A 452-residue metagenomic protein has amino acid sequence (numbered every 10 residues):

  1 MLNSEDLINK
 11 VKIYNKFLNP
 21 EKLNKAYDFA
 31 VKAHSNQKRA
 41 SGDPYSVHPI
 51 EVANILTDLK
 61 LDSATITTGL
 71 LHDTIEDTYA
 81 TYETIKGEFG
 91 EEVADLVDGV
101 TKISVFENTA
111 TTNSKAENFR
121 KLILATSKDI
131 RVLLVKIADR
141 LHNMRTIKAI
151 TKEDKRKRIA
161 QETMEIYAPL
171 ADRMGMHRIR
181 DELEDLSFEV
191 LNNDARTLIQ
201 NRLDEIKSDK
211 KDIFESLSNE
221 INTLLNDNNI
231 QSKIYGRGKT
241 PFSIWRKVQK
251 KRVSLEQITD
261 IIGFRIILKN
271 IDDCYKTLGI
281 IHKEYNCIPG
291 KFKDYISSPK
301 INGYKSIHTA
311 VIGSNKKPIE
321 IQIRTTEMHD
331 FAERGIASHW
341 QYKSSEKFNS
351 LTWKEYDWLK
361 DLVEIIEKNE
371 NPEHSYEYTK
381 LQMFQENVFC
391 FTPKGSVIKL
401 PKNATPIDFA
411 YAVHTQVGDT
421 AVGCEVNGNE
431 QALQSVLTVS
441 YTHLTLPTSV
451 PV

Functional and structural regions predicted by a protein language model:
M1-Q257, I261-G263, L268-I319, R324-L381 (+2 more regions): Active-site helical microenvironments for divalent-metal-assisted chemistry
K394, D419-N429: Short, structured beta-strand/loop micro-motifs enriched in basic residues and often containing a Trp
S396-A404: Short, contiguous acidic and Ser/Thr-rich linear segments
K402, E425-V439: Conserved nucleotide-binding/hydrolysis modules and their immediate coupling elements across P-loop/ASCE NTPase motors
T405-H414: Short amphipathic, charge-patterned alpha-helical segments
T442-T448: Conserved small/polar residues in nucleotide/adenosyl-binding loops
